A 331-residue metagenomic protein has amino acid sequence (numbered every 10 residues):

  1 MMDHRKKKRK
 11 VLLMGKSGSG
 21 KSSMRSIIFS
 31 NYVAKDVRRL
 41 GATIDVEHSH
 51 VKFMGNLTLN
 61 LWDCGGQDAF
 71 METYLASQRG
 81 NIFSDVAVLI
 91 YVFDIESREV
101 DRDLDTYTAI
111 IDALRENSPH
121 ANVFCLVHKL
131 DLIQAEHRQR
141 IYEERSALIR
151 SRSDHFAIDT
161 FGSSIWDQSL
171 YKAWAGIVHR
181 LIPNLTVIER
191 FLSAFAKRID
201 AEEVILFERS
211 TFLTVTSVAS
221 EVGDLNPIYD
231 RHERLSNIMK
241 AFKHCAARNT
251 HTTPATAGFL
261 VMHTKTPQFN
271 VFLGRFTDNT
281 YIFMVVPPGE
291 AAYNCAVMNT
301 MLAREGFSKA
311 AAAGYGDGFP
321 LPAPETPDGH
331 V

Functional and structural regions predicted by a protein language model:
M1-K16, E47-S49, A147-S151, D159-S163 (+3 more regions): Short, flexible boundary segments at extreme N-termini or domain junctions of P-loop NTPases and their
K10-Y32: Glycine-rich phosphate-binding P-loop
F29-L57: Switch I (effector-binding) loop of TRAFAC-class P-loop GTPase G-domains
D45-V46, N56-A113: Switch II of P-loop NTPase G domains
V86-V92, S118-D131, R152-S163: Conserved beta-strand/loop subsegment of P-loop NTPase cores
L132-F195, A201-E203, G223-L225, G316: Canonical P-loop GTPase G-domain recognition
I188-F191, A219-L273: A charged amphipathic helix-loop-strand protein-protein interaction module that recurs in cytosolic assemblies
V204-S210: Short hydrophobic alpha-helical segments used for membrane anchoring or interfacial signaling
